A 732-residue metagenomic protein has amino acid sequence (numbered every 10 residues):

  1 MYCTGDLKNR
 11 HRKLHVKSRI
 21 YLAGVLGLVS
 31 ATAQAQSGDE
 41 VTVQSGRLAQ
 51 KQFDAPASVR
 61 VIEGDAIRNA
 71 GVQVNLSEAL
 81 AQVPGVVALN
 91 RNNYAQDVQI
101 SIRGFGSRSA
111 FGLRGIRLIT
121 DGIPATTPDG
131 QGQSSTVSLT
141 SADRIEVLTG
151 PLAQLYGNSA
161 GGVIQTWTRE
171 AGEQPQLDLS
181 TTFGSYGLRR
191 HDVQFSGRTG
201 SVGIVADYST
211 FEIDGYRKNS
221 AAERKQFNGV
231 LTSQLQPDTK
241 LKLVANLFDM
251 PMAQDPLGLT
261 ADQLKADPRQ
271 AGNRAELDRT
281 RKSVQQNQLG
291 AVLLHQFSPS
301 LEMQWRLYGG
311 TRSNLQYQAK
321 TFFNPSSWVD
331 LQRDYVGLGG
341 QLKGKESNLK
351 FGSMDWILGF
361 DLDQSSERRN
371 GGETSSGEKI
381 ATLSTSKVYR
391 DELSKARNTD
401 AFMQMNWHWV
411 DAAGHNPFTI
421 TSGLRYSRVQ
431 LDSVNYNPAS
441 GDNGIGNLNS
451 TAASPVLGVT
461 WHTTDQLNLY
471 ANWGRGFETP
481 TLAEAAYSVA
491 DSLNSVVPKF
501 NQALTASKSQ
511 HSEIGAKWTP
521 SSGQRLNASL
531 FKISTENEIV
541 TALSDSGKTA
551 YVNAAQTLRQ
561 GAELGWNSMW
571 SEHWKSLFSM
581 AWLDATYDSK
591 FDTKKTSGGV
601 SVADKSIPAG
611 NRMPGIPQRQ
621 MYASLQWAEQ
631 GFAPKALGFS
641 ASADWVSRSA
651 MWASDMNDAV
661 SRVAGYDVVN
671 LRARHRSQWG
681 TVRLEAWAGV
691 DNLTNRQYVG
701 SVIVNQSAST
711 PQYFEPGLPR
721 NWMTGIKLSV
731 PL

Functional and structural regions predicted by a protein language model:
Y21, G122, Q234, N246 (+2 more regions): Conserved C-terminal beta-signal and adjacent last beta-strands/turns of outer-membrane beta-barrel proteins
L76-A79, Q99-R103, I116-T120, Q133-S135 (+3 more regions): N-terminal periplasmic accessory domains that precede and gate Gram-negative outer-membrane beta-barrel machines
S107, I116, I123-T149: Short acidic/polar hinge/loop motifs at secondary-structure boundaries that mediate gating or recognition
Q176, F183-E212, R217-D255, T280-P299 (+3 more regions): Transmembrane beta-barrel wall of Gram-negative outer-membrane proteins
P251-L264, Q364-E373, K379-I380, R428-N437 (+8 more regions): Surface-exposed extracellular loop regions of Gram-negative outer-membrane beta-barrel proteins, predominantly
L294-Q296, E302-Q318, H462, N468-G474 (+4 more regions): Membrane-embedded beta-barrel scaffold of Gram-negative outer-membrane proteins
K343-N348, W409, I420, R525-S534 (+2 more regions): Gram-negative outer-membrane beta-barrel transporters
S353, I357-T464: Signature of Gram-negative outer-membrane beta-barrel scaffolds
